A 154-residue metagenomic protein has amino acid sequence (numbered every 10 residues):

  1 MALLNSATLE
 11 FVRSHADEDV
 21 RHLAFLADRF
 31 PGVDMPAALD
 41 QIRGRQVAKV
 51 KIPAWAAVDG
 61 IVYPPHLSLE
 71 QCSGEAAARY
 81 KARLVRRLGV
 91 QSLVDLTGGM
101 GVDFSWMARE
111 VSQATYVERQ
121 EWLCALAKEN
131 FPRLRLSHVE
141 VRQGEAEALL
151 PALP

Functional and structural regions predicted by a protein language model:
M1-P154: SAM-dependent transferase fold signal centered on methyltransferase-like domains, encompassing both Class I
